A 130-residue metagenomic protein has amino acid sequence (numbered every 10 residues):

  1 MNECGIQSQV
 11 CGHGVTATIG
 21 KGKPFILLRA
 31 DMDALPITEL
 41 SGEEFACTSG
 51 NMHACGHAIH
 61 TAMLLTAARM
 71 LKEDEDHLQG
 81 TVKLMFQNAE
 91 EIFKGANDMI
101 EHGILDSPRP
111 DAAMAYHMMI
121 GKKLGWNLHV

Functional and structural regions predicted by a protein language model:
M1-H53, A58, A62-L78: Acidic/His- and Gly-rich active-site-bordering loop/insert found across diverse amide/peptide-bond hydrolases
V15, L35-I37, G42-M52, A58-I59 (+1 more regions): Histidine/acidic-residue-rich, glycine-tolerant segments that coordinate divalent metal ions
